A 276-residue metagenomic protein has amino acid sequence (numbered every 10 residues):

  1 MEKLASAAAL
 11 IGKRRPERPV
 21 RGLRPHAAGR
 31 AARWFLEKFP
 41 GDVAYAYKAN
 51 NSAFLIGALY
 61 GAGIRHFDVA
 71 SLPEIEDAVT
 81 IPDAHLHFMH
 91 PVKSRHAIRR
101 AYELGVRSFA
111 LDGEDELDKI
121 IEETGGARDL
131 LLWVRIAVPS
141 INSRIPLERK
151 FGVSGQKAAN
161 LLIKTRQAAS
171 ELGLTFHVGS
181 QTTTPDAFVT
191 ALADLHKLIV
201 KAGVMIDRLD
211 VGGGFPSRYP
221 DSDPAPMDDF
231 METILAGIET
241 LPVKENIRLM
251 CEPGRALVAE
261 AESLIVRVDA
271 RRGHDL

Functional and structural regions predicted by a protein language model:
M1-L130, R166-A169: A charged N-terminal "starter" segment
P25, G29, R95, E114 (+3 more regions): Non-membrane alpha-helical structural segments and their capping/turn regions in soluble enzymes
H26, K48-S52, A70-P73, P91-K93 (+5 more regions): Active-site beta-loop-alpha junctions enriched in small/polar residues
D42-A44, H66, H85-H87, S108 (+5 more regions): Structural preference for beta-strand elements that scaffold enzyme active sites
I56, V79-T80, I98-E103, I120-E123 (+4 more regions): Short acidic, glycine/serine/threonine-rich loops at helix termini
L104-L111, R144-G155, V178-D186: Flexible, glycine/proline-enriched loop segments at strand-loop-helix junctions that form or flank small-ligand binding
D112-E171: Conserved anion-binding
S180, T184-L276: C-terminal active-site-proximal or functional interface alpha/beta core segments in diverse enzymes
